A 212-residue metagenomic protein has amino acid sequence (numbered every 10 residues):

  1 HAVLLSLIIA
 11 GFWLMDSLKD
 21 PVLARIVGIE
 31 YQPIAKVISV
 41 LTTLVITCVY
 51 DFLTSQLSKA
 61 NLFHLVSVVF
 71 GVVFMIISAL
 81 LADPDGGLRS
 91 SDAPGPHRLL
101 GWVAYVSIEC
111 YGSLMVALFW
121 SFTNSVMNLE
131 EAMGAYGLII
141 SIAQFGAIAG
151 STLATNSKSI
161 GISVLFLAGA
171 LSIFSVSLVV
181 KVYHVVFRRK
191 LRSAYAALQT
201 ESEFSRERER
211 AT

Functional and structural regions predicted by a protein language model:
H1-A24, W102-C110, T212: Pair of pore-lining "gating" transmembrane helices in MFS-fold secondary transporters
A2, I29, P33, Q56-N61 (+5 more regions): Intracellular loop-helix junctions on the cytosolic face of multi-pass helical membrane proteins
I9, D16, A35-L53, V116-S121: Central hydrophobic cores of alpha-helical transmembrane segments in multi-pass inner-membrane proteins across all
L18-K19, Y111-N128: Intracellular juxtamembrane helix-capping segments at the cytosolic ends of symmetry-related transmembrane helices
P21-V37: Juxtamembrane extramembrane loops of integral membrane proteins
Q32-C48, M133-K158: Glycine-rich segments within core transmembrane alpha-helices of 12-TM secondary carriers
T43-F63, M127-A132: Transmembrane-helix boundary and interhelical linker motifs in polytopic inner-membrane proteins
